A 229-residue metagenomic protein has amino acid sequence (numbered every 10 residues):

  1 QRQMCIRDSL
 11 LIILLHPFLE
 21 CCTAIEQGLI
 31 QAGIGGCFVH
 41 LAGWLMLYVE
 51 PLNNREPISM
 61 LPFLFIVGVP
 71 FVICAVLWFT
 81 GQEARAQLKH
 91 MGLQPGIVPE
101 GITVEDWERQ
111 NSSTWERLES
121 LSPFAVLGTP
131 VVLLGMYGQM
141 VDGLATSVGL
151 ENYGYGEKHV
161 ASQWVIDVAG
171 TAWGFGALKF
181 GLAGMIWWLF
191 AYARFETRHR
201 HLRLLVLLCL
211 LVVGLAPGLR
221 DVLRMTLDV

Functional and structural regions predicted by a protein language model:
Q1-I6: Short, small-residue-biased leader/transition segments that mark boundaries at the very start of proteins
R7-P17, I66-A84, K179-L189: Hydrophobic cores of alpha-helical transmembrane segments in multi-pass inner/ER membrane proteins, independent
S9-C22, E83-L127: Membrane-interfacial, low-structure loops and terminal tails that flank and connect transmembrane helices in multi-pass
P17-C21, A42-R55, D221-L227: Juxtamembrane "helix-exit" motif on the non-cytosolic side of transmembrane helices
R85-A86, G135-G154: Transmembrane alpha-helix/helix-exit interface in multi-pass inner-membrane proteins
E119-Y137, L202-L210: Interfacial segments of alpha-helical transmembrane regions
S147-F180: Functional transmembrane or membrane-interface alpha-helices that line membrane-embedded catalytic, ligand-binding
L204-M225: Final/C-terminal transmembrane alpha-helix of multipass membrane proteins
